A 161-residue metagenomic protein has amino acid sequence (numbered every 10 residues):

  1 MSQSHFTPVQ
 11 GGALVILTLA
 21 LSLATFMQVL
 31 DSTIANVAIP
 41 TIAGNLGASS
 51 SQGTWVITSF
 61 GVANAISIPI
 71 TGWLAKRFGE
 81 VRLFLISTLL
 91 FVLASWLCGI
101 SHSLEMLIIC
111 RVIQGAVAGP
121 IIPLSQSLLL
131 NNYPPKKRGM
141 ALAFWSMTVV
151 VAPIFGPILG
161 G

Functional and structural regions predicted by a protein language model:
S2-G161: Transmembrane-helix bundle of Major Facilitator Superfamily
